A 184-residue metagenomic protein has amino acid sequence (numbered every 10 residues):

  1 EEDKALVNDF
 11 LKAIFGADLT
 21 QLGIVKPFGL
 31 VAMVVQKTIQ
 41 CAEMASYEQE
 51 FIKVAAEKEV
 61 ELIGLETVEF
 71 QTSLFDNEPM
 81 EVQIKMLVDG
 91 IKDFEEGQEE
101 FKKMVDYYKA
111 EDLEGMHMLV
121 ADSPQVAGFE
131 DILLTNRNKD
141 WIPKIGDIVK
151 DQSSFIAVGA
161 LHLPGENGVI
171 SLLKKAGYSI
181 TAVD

Functional and structural regions predicted by a protein language model:
E1-Q125, I132-L133: Structured, acidic catalytic/metal-binding patches in enzyme active sites
G128-D184: A cross-kingdom marker for long, charged
